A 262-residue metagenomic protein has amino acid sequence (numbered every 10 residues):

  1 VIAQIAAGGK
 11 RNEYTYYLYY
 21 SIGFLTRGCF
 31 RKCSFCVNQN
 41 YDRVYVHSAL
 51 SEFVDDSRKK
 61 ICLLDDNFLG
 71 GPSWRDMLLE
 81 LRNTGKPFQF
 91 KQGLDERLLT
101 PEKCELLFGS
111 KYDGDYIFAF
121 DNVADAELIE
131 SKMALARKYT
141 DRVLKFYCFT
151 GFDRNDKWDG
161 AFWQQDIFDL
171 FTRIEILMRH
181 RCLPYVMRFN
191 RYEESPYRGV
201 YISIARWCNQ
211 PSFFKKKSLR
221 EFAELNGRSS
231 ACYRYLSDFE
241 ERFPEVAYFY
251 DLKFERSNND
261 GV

Functional and structural regions predicted by a protein language model:
V1-A6, S34, L99-T100, L128 (+1 more regions): Short, charged, surface-exposed secondary-structure boundary motifs
V1-C62: Acidic, low-complexity intrinsically disordered segments
R31-C33, D42-V44, G70-P72, R154-D156 (+1 more regions): Short catalytic/ligand-binding loop motif for oxyanion handling, primarily in non-cytosolic enzymes, centered on
V37-K132, R142-F152, W163, L183-M187: Core AdoMet radical
R82, R137, E175-R179: Anion (oxyanion) recognition and catalysis
F152-V262: Auxiliary Fe-S-binding modules of radical SAM enzymes
